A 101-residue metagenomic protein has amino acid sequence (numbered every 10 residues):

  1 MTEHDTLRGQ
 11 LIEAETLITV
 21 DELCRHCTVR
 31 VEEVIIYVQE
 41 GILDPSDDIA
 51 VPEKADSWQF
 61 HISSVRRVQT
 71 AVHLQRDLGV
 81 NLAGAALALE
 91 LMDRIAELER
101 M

Functional and structural regions predicted by a protein language model:
T2-R25, V31-I35, Q39-M101: Arg/Lys-rich, alpha-helical DNA-contact motif
